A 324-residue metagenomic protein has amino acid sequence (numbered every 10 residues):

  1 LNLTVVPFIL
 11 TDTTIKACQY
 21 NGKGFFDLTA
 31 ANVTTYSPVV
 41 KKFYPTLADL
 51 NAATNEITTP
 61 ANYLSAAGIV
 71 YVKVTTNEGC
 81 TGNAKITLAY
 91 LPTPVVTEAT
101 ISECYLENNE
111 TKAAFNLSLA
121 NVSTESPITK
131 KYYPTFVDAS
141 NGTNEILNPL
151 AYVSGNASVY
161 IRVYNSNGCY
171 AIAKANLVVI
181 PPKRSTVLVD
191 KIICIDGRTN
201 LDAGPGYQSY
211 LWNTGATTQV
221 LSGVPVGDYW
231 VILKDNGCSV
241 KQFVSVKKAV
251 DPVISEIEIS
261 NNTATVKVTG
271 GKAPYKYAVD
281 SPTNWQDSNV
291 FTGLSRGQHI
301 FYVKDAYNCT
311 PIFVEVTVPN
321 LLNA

Functional and structural regions predicted by a protein language model:
L1-A324: Proline- and Ser/Thr-rich low-complexity, intrinsically disordered segments
